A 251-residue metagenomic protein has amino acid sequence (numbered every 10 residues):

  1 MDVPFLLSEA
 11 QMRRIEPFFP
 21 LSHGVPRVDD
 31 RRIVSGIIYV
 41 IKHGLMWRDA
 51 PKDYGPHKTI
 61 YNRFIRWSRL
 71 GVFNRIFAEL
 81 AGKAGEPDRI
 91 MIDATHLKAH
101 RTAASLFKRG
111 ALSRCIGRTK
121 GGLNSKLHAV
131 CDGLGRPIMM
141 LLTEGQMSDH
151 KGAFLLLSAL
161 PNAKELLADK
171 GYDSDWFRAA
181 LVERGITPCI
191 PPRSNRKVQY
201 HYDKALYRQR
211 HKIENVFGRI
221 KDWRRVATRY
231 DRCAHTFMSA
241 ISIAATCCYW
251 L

Functional and structural regions predicted by a protein language model:
M1-L251: Short alpha-helical elements
